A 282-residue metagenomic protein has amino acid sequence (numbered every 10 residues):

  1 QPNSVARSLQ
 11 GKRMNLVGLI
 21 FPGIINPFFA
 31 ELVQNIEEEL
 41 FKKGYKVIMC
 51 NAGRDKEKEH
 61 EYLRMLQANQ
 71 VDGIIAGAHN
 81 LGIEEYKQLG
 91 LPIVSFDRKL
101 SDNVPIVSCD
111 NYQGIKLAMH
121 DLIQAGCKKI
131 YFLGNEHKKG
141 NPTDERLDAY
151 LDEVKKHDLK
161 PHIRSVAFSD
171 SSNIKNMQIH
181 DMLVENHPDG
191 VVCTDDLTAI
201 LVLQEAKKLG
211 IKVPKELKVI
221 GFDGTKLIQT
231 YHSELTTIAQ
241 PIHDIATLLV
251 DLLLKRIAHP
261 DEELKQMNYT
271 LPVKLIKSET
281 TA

Functional and structural regions predicted by a protein language model:
Q1-M14, A282: N-terminal helix-turn-helix DNA-binding module of bacterial transcription factors
S8, K12-H120, Q124, H180-E185: Alpha-helical recognition/docking segments in bacterial nutrient-uptake and carbohydrate-utilization systems
L40-N51, L147, L151-S172: Short beta-strand elements in bilobed, periplasmic/extracellular small-molecule ligand-binding domains
L63, Q70-G77, Y131-G134, N186-D195 (+1 more regions): Periplasmic-binding protein-like
G77-A78, F96, A125, L133 (+4 more regions): Replace "coordinates the UDP/GDP/TDP-sugar" with "coordinates nucleotide-activated sugar donors
V107-F132, D148, S172-H180, A199 (+1 more regions): Hydrophobic alpha-helical segments within soluble ligand-binding/sensing domains
A118-L159, E263-T280: An alpha-beta-alpha
H162, M177-A282: Flexible loop/turn connectors
